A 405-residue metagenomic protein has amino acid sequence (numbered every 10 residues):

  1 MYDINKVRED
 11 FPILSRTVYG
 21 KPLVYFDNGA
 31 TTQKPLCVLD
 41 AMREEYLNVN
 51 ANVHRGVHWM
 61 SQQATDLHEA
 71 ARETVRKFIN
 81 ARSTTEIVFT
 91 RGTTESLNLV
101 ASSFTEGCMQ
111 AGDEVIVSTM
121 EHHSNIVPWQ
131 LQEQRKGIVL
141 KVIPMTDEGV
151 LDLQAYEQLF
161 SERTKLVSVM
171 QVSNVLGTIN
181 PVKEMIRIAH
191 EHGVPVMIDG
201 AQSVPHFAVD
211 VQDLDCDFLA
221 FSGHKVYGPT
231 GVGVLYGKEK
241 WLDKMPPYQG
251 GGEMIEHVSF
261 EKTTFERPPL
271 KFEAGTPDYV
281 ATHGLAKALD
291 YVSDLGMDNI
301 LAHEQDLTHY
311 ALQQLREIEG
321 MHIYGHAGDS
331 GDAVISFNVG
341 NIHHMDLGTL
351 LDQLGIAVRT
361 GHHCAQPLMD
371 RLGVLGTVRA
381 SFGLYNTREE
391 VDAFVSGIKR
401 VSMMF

Functional and structural regions predicted by a protein language model:
M1-F405: Pyridoxal 5′-phosphate
